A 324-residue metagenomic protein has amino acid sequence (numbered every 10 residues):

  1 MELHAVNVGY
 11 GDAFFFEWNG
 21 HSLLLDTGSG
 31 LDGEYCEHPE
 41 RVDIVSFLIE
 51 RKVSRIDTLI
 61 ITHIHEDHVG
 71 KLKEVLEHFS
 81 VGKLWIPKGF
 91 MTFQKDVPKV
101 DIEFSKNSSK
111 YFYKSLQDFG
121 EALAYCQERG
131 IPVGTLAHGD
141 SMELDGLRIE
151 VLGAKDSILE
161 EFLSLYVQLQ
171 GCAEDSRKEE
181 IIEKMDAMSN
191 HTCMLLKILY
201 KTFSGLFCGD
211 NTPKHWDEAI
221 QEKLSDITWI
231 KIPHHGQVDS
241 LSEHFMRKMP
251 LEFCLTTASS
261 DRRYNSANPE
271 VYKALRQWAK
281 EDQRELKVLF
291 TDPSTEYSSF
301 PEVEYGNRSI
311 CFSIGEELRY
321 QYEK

Functional and structural regions predicted by a protein language model:
M1, V69, K73-L206, K280-K287 (+1 more regions): Flexible, acidic/histidine-containing loops and adjacent segments that form or flank the divalent-metal
M1-K52, A187-K214: Conserved beta-strand hairpin/beta-sheet module of binuclear metal-dependent hydrolase folds, prominently
N7, F16, D26, H63 (+6 more regions): Divalent metal-coordination and catalytic microenvironments
Y10-D12, L31-G33, I64-G70, M91-Q94 (+5 more regions): Active-site environment of divalent metal-dependent phosphoester hydrolases
L23, E34-M91, Q221-Q237, P250-L255: Active-site metal-binding motif and surrounding structural segment of the metallo-beta-lactamase
T27-P39, Y166-E179, Q237-V238, R262-R263: Acidic/histidine-rich helix-loop elements that form or flank divalent-metal/phosphate-binding sites at the catalytic
K95, L224-E302: Long, structured stretches of catalytic cores involved in phosphate-ester chemistry, encompassing
M194-F203, C208-G209, K214, E218 (+4 more regions): Solvent-exposed soluble domains appended to multi-pass membrane proteins
